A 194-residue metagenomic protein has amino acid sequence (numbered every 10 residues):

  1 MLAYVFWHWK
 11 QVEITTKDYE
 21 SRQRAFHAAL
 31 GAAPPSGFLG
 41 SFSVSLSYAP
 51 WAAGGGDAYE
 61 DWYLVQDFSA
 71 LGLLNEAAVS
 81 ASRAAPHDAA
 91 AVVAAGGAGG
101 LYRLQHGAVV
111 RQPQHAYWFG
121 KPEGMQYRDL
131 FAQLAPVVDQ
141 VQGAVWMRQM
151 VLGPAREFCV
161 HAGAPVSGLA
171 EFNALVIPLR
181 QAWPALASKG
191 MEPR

Functional and structural regions predicted by a protein language model:
M1-R194: Macromolecular interaction modules
